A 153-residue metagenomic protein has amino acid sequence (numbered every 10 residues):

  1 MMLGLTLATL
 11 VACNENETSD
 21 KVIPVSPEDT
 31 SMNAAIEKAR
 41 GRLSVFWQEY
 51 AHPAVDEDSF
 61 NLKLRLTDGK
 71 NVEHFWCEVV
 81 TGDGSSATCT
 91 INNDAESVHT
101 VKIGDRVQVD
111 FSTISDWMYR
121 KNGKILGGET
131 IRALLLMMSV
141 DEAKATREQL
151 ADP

Functional and structural regions predicted by a protein language model:
T9-A12: C-terminal motif of bacterial Sec signal peptides marking the signal peptidase cleavage site
N14-N16: Bacterial signal peptide processing site
V22-P53: Mixed-charge, Lys/Arg-rich low-complexity intrinsically disordered regions
P53-K70, D105-R106: Short coil-to-beta transition motif at edge beta-strands of beta-rich domains
D68-E78: Short coil-to-beta-strand transition motifs
T81-A87: Short, conserved beta-turn/loop elements at beta-strand boundaries and strand-helix junctions
T88-R106: Short solvent-exposed strand/turn elements
Q108-P153: C-terminal partner/receptor-binding element of secreted or periplasmic proteins
